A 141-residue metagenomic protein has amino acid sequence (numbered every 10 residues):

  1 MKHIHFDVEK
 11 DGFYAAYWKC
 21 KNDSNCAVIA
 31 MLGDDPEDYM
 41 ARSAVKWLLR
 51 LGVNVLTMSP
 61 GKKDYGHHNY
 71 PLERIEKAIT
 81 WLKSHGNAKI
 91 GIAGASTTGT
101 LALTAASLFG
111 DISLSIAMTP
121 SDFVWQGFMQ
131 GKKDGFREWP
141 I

Functional and structural regions predicted by a protein language model:
M1-C26: N-terminal cap/lid segment of alpha/beta-hydrolase-fold proteins
N25, M31-E37: Active-site glycine-rich loops that stabilize anionic/oxyanionic intermediates across multiple enzyme folds
I29-A30, V55-M58, A93, A117: Structural recognition of the beta-strand scaffold that forms the well-ordered cores of secreted hydrolase catalytic
D35, S59-D64, D122-F123: Alpha/beta-hydrolase active-site loop signature
E37, T80-I141: Primarily recognizes the serine-hydrolase "nucleophile elbow" in alpha/beta-hydrolase and SGNH/GDSL folds
S43-A44, L48, A78, A102: Residues within well-ordered alpha-helices
V45-Y65: Conserved alpha/beta-hydrolase
S59-G91: Catalytic nucleophile-loop/oxyanion-hole region of alpha/beta-hydrolase and closely related hydrolase-like folds
